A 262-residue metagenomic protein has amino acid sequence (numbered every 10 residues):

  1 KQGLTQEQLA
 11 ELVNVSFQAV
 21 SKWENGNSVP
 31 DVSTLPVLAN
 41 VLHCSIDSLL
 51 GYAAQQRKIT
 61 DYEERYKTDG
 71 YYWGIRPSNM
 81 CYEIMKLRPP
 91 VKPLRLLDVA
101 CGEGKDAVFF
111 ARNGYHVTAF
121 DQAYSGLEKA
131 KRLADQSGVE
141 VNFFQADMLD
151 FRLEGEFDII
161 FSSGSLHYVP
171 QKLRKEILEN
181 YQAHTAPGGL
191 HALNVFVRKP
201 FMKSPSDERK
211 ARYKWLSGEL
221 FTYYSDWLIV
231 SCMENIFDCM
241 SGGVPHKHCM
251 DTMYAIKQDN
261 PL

Functional and structural regions predicted by a protein language model:
K1-L12: Short basic helix-loop element that most often maps to the first helix and adjoining turn of HTH DNA-binding modules
T5, S16-A19, D31, S45 (+1 more regions): Short coil turns linking two alpha-helices in DNA-binding domains
V13-V29, G51-Y52: Recognition helix of helix-turn-helix/homeodomain-like DNA-binding domains that insert into the DNA major groove
S33-S48: DNA major-groove recognition helix of helix-turn-helix/homeodomain DNA-binding modules
A53-K92, L97, E103-G155, V169-E176 (+2 more regions): Class I (Rossmann-like) S-adenosyl-L-methionine-dependent methyltransferase catalytic domain, capturing the SAM-binding
F161: A conserved beta-strand element that flanks and buttresses the S-adenosyl-L-methionine
G164-S165: Short catalytic micro-motifs in class I SAM-dependent methyltransferases
